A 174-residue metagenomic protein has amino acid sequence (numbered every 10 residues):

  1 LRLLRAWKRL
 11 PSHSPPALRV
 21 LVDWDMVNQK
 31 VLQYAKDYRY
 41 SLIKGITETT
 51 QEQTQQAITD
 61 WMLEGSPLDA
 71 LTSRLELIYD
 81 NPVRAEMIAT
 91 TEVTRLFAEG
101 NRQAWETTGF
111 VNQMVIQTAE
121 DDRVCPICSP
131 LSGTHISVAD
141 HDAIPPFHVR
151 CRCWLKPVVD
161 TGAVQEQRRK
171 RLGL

Functional and structural regions predicted by a protein language model:
L1-L77, V159-L174: N-terminal leader/targeting and assembly helices and adjacent pre-domain segments
L75-I78, M87-L174: Activation/maturation switch segments at domain boundaries
R84: Basic- and aromatic-enriched surface patches that contact anionic nucleotides/nucleic acids
